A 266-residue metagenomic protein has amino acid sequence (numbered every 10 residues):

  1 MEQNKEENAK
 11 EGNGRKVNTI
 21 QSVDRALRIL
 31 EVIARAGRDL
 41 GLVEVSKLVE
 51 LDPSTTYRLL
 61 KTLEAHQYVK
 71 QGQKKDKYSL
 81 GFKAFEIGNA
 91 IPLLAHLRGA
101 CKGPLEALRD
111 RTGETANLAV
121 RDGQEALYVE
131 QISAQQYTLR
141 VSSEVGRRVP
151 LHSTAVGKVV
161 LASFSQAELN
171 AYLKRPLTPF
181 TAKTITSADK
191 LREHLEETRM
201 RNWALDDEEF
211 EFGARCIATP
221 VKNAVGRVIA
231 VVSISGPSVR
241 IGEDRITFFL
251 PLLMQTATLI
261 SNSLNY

Functional and structural regions predicted by a protein language model:
E2-L94, R98-G99, T258-Y266: N-terminal helix-turn-helix
T19-V23, L42, K77, G81 (+9 more regions): Short, structured helix-loop boundary elements
V69-Q71, L118-A119, V221: A structural signal for short hydrophobic beta-strand segments in well-ordered beta-sheet cores
K74-K75, S79-R175: Amphipathic alpha-helical effector-binding/dimerization core of metabolite-sensing transcriptional regulators
E168-P179, M254-Y266: Cysteine/selenocysteine-centered motifs that mediate thiol-based redox chemistry or coordinate metal-sulfur cofactors
K183-T256: Extended hydrophobic
